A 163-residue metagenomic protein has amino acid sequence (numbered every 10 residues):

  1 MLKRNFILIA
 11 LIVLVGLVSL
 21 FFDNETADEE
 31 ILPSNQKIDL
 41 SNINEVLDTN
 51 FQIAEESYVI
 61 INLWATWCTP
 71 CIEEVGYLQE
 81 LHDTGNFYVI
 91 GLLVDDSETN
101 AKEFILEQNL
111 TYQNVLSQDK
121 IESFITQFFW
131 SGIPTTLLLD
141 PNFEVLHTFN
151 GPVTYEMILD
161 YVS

Functional and structural regions predicted by a protein language model:
M1-N42: N-terminal targeting signals for export/organelle localization
Q36-V59, I125: A short beta-strand-turn-helix
I38-S41, T66, P141, E156: Structural detector for helix-capping/boundary residues
S57-V59, L63-W67, G132: Short pre-active-site segment immediately N-terminal to redox-active cysteine/selenocysteine motifs in thiol-based
L63-E80: Conserved redox-active cysteine motifs that mediate thiol-disulfide chemistry, especially di-cysteine Cys-X(1-2)-Cys
E73, Y88-K120: Conserved segment of the thioredoxin-like fold in thiol-based oxidoreductases
G76-E80, E103-F104, T126: A short acidic, amphipathic alpha-helical/loop segment
L106-L110, S117-S163: Thiol/disulfide oxidoreductase modules built on the thioredoxin-like
